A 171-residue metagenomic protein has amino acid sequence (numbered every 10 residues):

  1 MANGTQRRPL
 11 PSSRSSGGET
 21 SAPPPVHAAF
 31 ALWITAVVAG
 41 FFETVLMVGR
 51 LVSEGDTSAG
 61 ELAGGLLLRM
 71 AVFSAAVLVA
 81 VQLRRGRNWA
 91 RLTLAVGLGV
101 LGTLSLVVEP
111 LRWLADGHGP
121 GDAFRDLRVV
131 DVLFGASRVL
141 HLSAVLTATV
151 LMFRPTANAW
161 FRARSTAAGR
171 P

Functional and structural regions predicted by a protein language model:
A2-P171: Topology signature of small-to-medium multi-pass alpha-helical membrane proteins
